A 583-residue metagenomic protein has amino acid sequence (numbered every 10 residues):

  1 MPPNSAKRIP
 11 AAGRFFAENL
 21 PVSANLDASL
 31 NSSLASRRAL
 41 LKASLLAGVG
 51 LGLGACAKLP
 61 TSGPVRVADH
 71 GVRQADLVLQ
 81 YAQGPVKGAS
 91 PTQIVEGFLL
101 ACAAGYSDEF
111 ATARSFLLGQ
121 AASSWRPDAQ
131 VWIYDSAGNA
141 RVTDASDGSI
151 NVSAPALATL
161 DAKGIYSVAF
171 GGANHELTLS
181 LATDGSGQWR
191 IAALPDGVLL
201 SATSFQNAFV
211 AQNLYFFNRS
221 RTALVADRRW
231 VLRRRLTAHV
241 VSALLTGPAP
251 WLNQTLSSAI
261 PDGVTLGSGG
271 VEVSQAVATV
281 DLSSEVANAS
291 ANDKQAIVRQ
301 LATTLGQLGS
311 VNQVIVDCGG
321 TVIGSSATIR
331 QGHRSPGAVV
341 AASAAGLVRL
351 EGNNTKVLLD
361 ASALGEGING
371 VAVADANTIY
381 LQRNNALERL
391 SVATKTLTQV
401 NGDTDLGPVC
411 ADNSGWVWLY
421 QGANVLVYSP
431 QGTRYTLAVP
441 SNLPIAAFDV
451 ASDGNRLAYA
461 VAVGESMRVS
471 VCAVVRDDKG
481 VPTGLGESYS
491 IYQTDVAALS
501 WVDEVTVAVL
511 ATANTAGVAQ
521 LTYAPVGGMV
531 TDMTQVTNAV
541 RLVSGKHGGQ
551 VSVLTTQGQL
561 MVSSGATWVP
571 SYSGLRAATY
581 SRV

Functional and structural regions predicted by a protein language model:
M1-A35, A39, A43-G54: N-terminal secretory signal peptides
P2, A57-V583: Bimodal "functional hotspot" detector
